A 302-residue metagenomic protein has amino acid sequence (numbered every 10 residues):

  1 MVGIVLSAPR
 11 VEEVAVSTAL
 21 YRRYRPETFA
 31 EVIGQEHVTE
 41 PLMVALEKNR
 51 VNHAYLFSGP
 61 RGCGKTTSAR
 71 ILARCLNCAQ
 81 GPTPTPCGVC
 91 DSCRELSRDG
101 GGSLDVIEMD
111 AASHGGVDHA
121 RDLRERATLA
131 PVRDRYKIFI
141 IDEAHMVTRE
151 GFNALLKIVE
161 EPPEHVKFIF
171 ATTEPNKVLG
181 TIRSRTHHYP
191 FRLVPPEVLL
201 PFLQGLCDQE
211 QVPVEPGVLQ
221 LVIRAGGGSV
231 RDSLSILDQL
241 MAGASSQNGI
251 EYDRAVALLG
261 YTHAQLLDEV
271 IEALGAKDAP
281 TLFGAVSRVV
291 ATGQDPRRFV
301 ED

Functional and structural regions predicted by a protein language model:
M1-H188, L206: P-loop/Walker A NTP-binding region and its immediately flanking N-terminal helices in P-loop NTPase folds
C63, D91, E95-L104, H119-E125 (+5 more regions): Extended, largely alpha-helical regulatory/partner-binding modules appended to the mid-to-C-terminal parts
